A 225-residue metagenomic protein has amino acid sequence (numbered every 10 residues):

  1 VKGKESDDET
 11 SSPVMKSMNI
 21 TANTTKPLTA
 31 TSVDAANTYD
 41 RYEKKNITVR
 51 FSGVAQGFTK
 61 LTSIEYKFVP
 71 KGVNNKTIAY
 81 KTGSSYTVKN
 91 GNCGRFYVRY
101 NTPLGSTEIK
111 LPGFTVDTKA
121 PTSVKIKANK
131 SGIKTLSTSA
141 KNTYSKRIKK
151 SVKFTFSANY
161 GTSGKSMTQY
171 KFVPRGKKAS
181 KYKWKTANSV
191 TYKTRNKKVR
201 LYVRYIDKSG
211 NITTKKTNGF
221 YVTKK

Functional and structural regions predicted by a protein language model:
V1-K225: Low-complexity, disordered linker/stalk regions enriched in Pro/Thr/Ser/Gly
